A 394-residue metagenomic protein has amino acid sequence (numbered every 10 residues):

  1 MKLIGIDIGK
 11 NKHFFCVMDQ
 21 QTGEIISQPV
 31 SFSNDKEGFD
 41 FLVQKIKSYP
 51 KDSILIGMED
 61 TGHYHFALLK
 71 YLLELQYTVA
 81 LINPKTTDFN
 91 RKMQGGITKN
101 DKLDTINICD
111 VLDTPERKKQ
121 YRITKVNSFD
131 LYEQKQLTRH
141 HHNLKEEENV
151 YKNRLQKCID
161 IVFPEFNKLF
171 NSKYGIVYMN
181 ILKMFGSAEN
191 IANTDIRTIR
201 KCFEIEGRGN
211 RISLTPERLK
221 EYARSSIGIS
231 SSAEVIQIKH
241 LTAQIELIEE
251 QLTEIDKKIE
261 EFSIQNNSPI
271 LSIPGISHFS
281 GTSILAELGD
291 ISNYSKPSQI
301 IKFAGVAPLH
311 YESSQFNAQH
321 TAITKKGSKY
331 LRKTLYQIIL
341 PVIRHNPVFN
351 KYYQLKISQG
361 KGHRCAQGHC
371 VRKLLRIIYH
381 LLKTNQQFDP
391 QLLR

Functional and structural regions predicted by a protein language model:
M1-R394: A detector of single, family-specific signature residues that are central to catalytic or substrate-handling motifs
